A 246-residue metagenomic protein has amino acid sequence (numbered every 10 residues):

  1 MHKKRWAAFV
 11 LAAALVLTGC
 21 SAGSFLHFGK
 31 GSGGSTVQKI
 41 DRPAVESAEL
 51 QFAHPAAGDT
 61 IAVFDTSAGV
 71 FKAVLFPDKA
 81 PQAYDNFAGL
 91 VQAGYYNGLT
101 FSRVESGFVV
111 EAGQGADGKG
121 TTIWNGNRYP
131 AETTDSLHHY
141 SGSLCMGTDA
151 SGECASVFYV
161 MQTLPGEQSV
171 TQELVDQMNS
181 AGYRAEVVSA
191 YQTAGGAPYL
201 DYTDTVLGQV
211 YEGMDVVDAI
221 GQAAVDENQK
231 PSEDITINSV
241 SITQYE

Functional and structural regions predicted by a protein language model:
M1-T18: Sec-dependent bacterial lipoprotein signal peptides
H2, G19-E246: Cyclophilin-like peptidyl-prolyl cis-trans isomerases
